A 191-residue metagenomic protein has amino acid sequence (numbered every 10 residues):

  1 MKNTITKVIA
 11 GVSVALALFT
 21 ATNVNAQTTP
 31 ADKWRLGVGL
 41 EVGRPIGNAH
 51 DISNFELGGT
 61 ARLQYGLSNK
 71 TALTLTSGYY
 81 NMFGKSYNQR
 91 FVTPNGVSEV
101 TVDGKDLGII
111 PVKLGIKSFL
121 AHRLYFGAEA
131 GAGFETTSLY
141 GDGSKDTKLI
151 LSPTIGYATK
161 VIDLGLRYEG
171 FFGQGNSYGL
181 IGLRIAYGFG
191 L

Functional and structural regions predicted by a protein language model:
M1-K33, L191: Cleavable N-terminal export/targeting peptides
V24-T71, F171, L180, R184 (+1 more regions): Short glycine/proline- and aromatic-enriched beta-strand/turn motifs that initiate or cap beta-hairpins
A31, G47, Y80-S86, K145-L191: Predominantly the C-terminal beta-signal and adjacent terminal strand-loop region of outer-membrane beta-barrel
A31-R35, G66-A72, F119-Y125, Y157-V161: Strand-connecting loop/turn motifs
L36-L40, L75-S77, L114, F126-A130 (+3 more regions): Membrane-embedded beta-strand positions of outer-membrane beta-barrel proteins
G37-G47, G78-G84, K117-F119, E129-T137 (+1 more regions): Short glycine-rich beta-strand segments
R44-I52, Y80-G108, F134-T147, Q174-N176: Flexible, solvent-exposed loop segments that connect beta-strands
N54-G58, L107-P111, K148-S152, L180-G182: Transmembrane beta-barrel architecture of outer-membrane proteins
